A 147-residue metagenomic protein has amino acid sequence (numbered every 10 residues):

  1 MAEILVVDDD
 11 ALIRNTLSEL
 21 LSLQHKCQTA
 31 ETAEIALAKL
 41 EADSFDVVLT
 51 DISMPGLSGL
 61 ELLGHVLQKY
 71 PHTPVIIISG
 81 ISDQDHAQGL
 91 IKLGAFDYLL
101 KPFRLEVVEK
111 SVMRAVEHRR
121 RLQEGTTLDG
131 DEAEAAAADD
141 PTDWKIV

Functional and structural regions predicted by a protein language model:
A11-Q28: Two-component/phosphorelay signaling modules centered on CheY-like receiver
T32-I35, S58-E61: Acidic catalytic/metal-coordinating carboxylates
S44-L49: Active-site beta3 strand of CheY-like receiver
M54: Receiver (REC) domain active-site loop signature in two-component systems and cognate sites in sensor histidine kinases
D85, F103-V112: C-terminal output helix
E117-V147: CheY-like receiver
